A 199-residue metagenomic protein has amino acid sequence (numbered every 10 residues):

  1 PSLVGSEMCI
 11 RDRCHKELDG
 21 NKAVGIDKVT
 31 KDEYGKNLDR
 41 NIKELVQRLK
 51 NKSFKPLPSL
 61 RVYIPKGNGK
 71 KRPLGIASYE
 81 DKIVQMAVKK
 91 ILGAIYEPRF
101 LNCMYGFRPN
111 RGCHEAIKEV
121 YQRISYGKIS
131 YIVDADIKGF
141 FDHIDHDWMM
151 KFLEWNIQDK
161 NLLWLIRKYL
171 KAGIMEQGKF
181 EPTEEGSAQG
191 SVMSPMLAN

Functional and structural regions predicted by a protein language model:
P1-G5, I10: Single conserved hydrophobic/aromatic residue that forms the stacking wall/gate of nucleotide- or nucleobase-binding
C14-L18, A87, L165-L170: Short alpha-helical scaffolding segments that buttress acidic/His motifs in well-ordered protein cores
H15, D19, V24-P65, K71: Phosphate/adenylate-binding "loop-and-lid" substructures adjacent to NTP/NAD/dNTP-binding pockets in NTP-dependent
I26, Y79, K90, A135-I137: Residues immediately flanking
V29-K36, K71-I83, M104-R111: Short coil/turn segments at secondary-structure boundaries
R48-V62, G67, R99-R111, E115-N199: Conserved polymerase palm-domain catalytic core
K71-F100, E185-N199: Conserved pre-motif C helix in the palm subdomain of viral-like polymerases
